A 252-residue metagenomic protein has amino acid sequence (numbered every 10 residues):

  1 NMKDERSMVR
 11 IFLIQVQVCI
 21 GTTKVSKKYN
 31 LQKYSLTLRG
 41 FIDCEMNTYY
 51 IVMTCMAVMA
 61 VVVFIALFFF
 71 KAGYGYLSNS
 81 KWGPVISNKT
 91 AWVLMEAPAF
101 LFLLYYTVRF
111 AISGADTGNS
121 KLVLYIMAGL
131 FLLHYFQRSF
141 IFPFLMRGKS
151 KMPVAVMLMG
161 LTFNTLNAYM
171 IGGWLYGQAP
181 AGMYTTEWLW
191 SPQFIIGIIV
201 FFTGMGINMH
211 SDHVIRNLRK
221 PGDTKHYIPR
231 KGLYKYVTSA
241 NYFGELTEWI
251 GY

Functional and structural regions predicted by a protein language model:
N1-I14: Extreme N-terminal basic, low-complexity initiation segments that serve as generic localization/processing leaders
R10-L13, C19, F41: Generic short N-terminal amphipathic or hydrophobic helices
T22-T23, T37: Ala/Thr-enriched low-complexity intrinsically disordered regions
S35-T238, F243-Y252: Membrane-anchoring alpha-helices and their flanking helix-loop junctions
